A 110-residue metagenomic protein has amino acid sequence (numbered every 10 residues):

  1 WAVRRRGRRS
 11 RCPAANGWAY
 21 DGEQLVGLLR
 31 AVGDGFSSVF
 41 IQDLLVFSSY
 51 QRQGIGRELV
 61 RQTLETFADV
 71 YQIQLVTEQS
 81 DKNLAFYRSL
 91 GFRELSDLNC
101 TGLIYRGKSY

Functional and structural regions predicted by a protein language model:
W1-R4, L98-N99: Short amphipathic alpha-helix that is part of the acyltransferase structural core
R6-G22, G27-L44: A conserved beta-strand-loop-helix scaffold within acyl/acetyltransferase catalytic domains
A15, Y71-I73: Short active-site oxyanion
V46, R52-E65, S89: Conserved acetyl-CoA-binding loop-helix of GNAT-fold acetyltransferases
A68: Short conserved AdoMet
Q74-L84, G102-Y105, S109-Y110: Conserved beta-strand-loop-alpha-helix junction that forms the acyl-donor binding cleft
R88-D97: Conserved acetyl-CoA-binding loop of GNAT-fold acetyltransferases
